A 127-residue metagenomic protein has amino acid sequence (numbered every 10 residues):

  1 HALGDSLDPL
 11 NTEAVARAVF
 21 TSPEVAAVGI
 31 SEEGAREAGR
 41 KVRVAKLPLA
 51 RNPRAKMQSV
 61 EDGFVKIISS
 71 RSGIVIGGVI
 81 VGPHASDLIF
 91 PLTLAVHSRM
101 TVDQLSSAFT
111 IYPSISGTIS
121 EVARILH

Functional and structural regions predicted by a protein language model:
L3-S6, F20-H127: Flexible, glycine-rich terminal cap/loop adjacent to redox cofactors in electron-transfer oxidoreductases
L10-F20: N-terminal periplasmic "start-of-domain" segments of outer-membrane beta-barrel proteins
